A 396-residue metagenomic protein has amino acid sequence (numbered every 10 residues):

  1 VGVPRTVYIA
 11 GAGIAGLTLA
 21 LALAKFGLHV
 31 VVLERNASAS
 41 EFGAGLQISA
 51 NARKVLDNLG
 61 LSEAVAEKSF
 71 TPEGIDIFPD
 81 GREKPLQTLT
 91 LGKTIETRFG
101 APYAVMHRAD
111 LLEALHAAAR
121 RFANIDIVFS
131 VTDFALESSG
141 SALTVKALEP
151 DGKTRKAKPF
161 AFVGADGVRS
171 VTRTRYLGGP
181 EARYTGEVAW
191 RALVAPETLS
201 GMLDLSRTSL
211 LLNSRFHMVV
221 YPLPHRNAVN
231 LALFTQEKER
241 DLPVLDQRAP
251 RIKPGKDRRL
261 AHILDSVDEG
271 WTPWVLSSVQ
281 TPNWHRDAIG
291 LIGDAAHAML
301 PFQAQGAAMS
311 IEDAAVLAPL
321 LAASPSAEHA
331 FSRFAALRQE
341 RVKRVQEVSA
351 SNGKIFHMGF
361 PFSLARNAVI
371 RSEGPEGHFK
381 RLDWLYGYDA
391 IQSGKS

Functional and structural regions predicted by a protein language model:
V1-R5, E67, E83, A261 (+2 more regions): C-terminal helical "tail/cap" subdomain of flavin- and related membrane-associated enzymes
G2-V7, A24, S49-A195, K238-Q247 (+2 more regions): Conserved N-terminal helical subregion
Y8-K25, H29-N36, V163-G164, V220 (+1 more regions): Conserved mid-domain beta->alpha element of the FAD-binding
A39-S40, V171-T172, A298-L300: Catalytic P-loop NTPase motifs of RecA-like helicase/translocase cores
E137-S138, P222-P224: Short, low-complexity Ser/Thr-rich regulatory SLiMs
V188-P222: Flavin-dependent oxidoreductases
M202, S214-F216, P224-R226, L233-Q303 (+1 more regions): FAD/FMN-dependent oxidoreductases across multiple families
